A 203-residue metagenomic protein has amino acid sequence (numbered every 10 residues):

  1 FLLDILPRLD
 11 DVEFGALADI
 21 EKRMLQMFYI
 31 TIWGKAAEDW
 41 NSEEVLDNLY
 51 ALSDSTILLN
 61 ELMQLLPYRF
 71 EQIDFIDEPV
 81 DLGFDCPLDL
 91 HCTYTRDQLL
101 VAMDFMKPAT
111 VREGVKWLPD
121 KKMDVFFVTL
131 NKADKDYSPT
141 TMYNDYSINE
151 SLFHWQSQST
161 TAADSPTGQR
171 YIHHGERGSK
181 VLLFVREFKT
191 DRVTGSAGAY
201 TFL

Functional and structural regions predicted by a protein language model:
F1, L88-A199: Acidic, glycine-rich low-complexity segments with interspersed aromatic residues
F1-F84: C-terminal helical accessory/scaffold domains
F202-L203: Compact beta-sheet-dominated globular domain cores
